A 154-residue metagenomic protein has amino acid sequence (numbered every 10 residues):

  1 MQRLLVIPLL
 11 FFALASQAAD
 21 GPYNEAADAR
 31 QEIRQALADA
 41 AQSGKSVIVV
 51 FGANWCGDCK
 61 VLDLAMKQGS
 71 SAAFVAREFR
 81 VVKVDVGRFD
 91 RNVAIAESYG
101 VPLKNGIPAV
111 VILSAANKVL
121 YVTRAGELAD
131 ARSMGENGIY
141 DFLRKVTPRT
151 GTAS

Functional and structural regions predicted by a protein language model:
L4-L14: Sec-dependent N-terminal signal peptides
A19-S43: N-terminal leader/targeting and pre-domain segments
A27, A72-V93: Thiol-based oxidoreductase modules, predominantly thioredoxin-like and allied folds used for disulfide exchange
S43-N54: Short active-site neighborhood of thiol/selenol oxidoreductases, capturing the structured segment around
C56-K60, V110: The canonical Cys-X-X-Cys-His
C59-F74: Typically the conserved alpha-helix immediately C-terminal to a functionally engaged Cys/Sec in thioredoxin-like
D90-I107, A116: Structural alpha/beta surface segment adjacent to cysteine/selenocysteine redox centers across thiol/disulfide enzymes
N105-G151: Non-catalytic, surface beta->alpha helical segment in thiol-disulfide oxidoreductase systems
